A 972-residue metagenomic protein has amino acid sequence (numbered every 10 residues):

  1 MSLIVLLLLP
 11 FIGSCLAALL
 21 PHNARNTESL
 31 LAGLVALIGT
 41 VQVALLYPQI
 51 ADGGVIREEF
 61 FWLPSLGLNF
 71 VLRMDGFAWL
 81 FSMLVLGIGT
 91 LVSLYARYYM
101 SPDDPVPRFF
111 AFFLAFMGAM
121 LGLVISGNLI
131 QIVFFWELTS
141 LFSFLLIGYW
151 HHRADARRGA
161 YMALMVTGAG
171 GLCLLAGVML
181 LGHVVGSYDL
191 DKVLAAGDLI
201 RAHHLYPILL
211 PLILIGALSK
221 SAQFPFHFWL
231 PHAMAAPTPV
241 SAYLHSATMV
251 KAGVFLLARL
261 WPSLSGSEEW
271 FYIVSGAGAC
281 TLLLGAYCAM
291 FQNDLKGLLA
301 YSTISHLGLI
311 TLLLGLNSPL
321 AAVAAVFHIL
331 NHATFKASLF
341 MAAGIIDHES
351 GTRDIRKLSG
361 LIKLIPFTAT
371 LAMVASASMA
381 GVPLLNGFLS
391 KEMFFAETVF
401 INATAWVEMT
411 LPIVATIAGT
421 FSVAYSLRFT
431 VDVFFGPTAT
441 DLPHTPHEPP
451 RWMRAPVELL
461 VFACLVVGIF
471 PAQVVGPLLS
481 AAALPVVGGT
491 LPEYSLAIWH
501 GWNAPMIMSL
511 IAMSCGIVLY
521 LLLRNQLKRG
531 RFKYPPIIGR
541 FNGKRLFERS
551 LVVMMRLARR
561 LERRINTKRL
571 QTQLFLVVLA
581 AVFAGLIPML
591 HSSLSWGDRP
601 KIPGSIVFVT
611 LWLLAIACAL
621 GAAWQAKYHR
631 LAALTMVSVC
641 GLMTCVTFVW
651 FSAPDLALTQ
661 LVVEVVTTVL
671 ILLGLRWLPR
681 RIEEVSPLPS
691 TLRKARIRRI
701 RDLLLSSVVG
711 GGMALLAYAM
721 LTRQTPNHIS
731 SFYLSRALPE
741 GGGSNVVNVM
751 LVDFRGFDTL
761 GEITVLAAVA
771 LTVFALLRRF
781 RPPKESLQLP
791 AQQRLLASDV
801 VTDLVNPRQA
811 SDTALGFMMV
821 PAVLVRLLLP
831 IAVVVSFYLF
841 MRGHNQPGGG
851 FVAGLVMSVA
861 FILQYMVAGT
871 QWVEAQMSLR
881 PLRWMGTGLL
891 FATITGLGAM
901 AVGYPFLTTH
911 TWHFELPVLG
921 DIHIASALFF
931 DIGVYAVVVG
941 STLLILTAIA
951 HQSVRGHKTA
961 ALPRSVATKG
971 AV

Functional and structural regions predicted by a protein language model:
M1-S2, C15-A111, L180-H203, F228 (+9 more regions): Transmembrane helix-loop-helix hairpins at membrane boundaries of multipass inner-membrane proteins
I56-L66, D189-D198, S390-I401, V474-H500 (+2 more regions): Membrane-interfacial helical/loop segments at transmembrane boundaries in membrane proteins
F61-L80, A196-L210, V399-L411, S495-W502 (+3 more regions): Short aromatic-rich membrane-water interface segments that cap or initiate transmembrane helices in multi-pass membrane
L66-F70, D354-K357, D441-P446, Y494-L496 (+5 more regions): Cytosolic juxtamembrane amphipathic/interface segments immediately preceding and feeding into a transmembrane helix
M83-L84, Q131-W136, T167-G168, P207-G216 (+9 more regions): Alpha-helical transmembrane segments
L91-I132, L141-P449, I587, P600 (+2 more regions): Hydrophobic transmembrane alpha-helices and their helix-loop junctions in integral membrane proteins
T445-G585, V709-G710, A714-A717, T722-A737 (+1 more regions): Membrane-interface and transmembrane segments of multi-pass membrane proteins
I602-L611, A623, W677-H844, M866-V972: Flexible extramembrane loops and terminal tails that flank transmembrane helices in small membrane-associated subunits
